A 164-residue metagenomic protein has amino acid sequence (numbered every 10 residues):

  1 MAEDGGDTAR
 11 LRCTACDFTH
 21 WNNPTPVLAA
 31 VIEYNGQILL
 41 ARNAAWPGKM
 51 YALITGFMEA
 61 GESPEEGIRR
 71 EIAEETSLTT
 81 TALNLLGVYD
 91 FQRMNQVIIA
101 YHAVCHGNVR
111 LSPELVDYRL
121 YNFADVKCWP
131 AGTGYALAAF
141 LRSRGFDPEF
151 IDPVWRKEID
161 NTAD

Functional and structural regions predicted by a protein language model:
M1-A30: Acidic, metal-coordinating catalytic segment for phosphate/diphosphate chemistry, firing primarily on the Nudix
A2-D4, L78-G87: A short coil-to-beta-strand element that immediately follows conserved catalytic motifs
P26-L28, G36, V97-I99, V116: Change "...and in nucleic-acid phosphodiester-cleaving endonucleases..." to "...and in nucleic-acid processing enzymes
E33-E74: Conserved Nudix-box catalytic region and its N-terminal flanking loop in Nudix hydrolases and closely related
Y89-R110, F123, F140-L141: Active-site-adjacent beta-strand/loop module that shapes the phosphate/pyrophosphate-binding cleft
L111-R142: NUDIX/MutT-family hydrolases
L137-D164: Charged phosphate-binding loop/patch that engages nucleotide di/tri-phosphates or the phosphate backbone of nucleic
